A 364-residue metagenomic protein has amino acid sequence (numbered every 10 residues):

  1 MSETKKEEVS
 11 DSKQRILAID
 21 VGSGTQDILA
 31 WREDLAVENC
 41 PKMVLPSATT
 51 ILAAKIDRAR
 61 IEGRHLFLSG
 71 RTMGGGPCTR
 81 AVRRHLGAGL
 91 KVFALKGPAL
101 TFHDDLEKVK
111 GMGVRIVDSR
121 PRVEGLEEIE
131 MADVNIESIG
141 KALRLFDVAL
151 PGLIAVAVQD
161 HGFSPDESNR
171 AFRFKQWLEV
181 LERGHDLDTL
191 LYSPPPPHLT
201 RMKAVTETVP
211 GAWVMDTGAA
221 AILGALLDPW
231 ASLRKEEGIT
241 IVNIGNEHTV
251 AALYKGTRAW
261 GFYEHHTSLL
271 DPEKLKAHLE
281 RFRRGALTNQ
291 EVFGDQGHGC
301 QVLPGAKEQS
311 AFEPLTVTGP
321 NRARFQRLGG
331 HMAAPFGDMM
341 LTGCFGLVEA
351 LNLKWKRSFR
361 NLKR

Functional and structural regions predicted by a protein language model:
M1-I16, W31-I239, W260, H265-P272 (+2 more regions): Nucleotide/phosphate-binding catalytic cleft detector across ATP-hydrolyzing and phosphate-transferring enzymes
D11-R32, K235-K255: Gly/Thr-rich phosphate-binding beta-strand-loop-beta motif of the actin/hexokinase/Hsp70
